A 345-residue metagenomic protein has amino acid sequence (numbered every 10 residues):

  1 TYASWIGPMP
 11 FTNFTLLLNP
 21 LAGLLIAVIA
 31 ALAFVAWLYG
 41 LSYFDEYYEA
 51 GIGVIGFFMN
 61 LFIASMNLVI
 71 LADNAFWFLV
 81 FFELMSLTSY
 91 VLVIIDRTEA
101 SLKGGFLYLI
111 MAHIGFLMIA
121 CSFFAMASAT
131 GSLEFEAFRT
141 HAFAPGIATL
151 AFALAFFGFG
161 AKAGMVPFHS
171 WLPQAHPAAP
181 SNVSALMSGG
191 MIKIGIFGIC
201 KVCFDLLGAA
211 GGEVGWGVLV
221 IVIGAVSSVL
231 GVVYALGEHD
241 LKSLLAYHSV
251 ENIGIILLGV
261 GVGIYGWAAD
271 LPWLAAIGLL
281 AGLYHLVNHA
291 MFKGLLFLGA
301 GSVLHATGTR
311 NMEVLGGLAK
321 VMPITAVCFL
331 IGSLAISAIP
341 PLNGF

Functional and structural regions predicted by a protein language model:
T1, A30-F34, F123: Hydrophobic core of alpha-helical transmembrane segments in multi-pass integral membrane proteins
Y2-L18: Extracytosolic (periplasmic/ER-lumenal) interhelical loops and adjacent juxtamembrane/interface segments of multi-pass
F11-F14, L25, V54: Short gly/ser-rich anion-binding loops that grip negatively charged ligand groups
T15-L17, G23, Y47, V69-I70: Short, charge-rich binding segments
L18-F34: Membrane-interface loop-to-helix entry segments
V35-Y48, G53, M59-F78, T88-F345: Hydrophobic transmembrane alpha-helices and their helix-loop junctions in integral membrane proteins
E83: Short phosphate-coordinating micro-motif centered on Lys-Gly-acidic
